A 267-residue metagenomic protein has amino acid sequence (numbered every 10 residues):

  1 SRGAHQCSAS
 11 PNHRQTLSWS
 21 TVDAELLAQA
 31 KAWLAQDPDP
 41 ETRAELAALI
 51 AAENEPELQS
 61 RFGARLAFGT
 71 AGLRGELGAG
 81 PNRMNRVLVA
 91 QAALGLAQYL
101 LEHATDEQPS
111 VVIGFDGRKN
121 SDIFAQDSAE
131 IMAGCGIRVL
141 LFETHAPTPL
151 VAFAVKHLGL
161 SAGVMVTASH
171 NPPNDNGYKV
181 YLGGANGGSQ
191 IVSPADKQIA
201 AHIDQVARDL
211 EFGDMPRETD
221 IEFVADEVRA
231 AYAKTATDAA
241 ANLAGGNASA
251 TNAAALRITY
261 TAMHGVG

Functional and structural regions predicted by a protein language model:
W19-Q91, H202-D209: Cofactor-/ligand-binding subdomain signature composed of acidic, glycine-rich, tryptophan-containing flexible loops
D23, W33-L34, D106-G183: Ferredoxin-reductase
W33, D37, E41, E57-L66 (+1 more regions): Gly/Ser/Thr-enriched, mixed-charge loops and adjacent short helices that form phosphate/oxyanion-binding elements
M84-L94, E143, P147, V224-T235: Phosphate/oxyanion-binding active-site loops and adjacent basic polyanion-contact surfaces
R86-A90, G114-I131, L256-G267: Glycine-rich phosphate/diphosphate-binding loop of Rossmann-like nucleotide-binding domains
A93-V111, N242-A253: Glycine-rich phosphate/diphosphate-binding loops that line cofactor/substrate pockets in enzymes
